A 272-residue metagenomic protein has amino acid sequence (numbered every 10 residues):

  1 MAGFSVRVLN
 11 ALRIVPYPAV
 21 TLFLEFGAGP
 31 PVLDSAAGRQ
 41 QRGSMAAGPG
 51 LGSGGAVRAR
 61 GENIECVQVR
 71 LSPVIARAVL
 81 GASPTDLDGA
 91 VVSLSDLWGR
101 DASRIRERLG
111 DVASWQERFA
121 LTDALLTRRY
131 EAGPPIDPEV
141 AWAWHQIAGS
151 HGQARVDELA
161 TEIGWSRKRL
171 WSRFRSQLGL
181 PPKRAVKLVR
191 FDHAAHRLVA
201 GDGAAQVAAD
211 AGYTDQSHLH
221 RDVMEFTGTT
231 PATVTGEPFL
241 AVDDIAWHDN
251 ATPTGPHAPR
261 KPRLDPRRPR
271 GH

Functional and structural regions predicted by a protein language model:
M1-R167, L180-P181, H196-V199, G203-T214 (+1 more regions): Alpha-helical bundle regulatory/interaction domains
A120-T127, S172-R175, M224: A broadly conserved amphipathic alpha-helix scaffold signal in soluble, globular proteins
D157, W171-S176, L180-V186: Long, low-complexity intrinsically disordered regions
F174-L180, D222-A232: A secondary-structure capping/hinge motif
